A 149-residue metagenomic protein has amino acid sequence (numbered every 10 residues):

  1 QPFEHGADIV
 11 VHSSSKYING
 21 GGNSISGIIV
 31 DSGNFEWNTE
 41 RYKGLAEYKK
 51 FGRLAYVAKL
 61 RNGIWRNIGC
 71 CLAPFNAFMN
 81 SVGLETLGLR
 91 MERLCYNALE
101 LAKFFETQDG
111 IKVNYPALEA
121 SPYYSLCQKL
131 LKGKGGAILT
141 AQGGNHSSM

Functional and structural regions predicted by a protein language model:
Q1-I9: Catalytic PLP-binding core of fold-type I/II PLP enzymes
I9-G136, G144-N145: Active-site C-terminal subdomain of aminotransferase-like
A137-I138, M149: A glycine-rich beta-turn/hairpin centered on an aromatic-Pro dipeptide
A141: Vicinal oxygen chelate
